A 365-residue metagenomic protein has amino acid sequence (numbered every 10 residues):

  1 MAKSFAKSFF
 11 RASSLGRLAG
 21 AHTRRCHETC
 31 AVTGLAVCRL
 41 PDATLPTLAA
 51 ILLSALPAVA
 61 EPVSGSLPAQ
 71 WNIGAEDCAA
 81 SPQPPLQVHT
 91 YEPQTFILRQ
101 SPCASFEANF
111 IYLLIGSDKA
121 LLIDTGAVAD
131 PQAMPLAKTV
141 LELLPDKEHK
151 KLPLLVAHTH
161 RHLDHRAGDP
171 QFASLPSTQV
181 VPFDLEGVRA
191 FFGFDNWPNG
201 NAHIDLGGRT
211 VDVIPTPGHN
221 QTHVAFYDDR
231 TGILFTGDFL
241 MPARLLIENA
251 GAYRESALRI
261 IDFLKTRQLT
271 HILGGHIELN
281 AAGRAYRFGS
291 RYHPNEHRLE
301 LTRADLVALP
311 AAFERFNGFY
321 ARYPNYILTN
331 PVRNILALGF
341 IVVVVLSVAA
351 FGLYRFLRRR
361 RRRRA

Functional and structural regions predicted by a protein language model:
F5, F9-F10: Aromatic (phenylalanine/tyrosine) cluster motif
A43-A55: Bacterial N-terminal signal peptides
E61-A80, L258-A365: Accessory terminal helices/loops
P85-P145, F226-F239: Conserved beta-strand hairpin/beta-sheet module of binuclear metal-dependent hydrolase folds, prominently
A120, A127-A129, T210-P217, Q221-D305: Metallo-beta-lactamase
A127-G208, D212: Active-site HxH/HxHxD metal-binding segment of metal-dependent hydrolases
